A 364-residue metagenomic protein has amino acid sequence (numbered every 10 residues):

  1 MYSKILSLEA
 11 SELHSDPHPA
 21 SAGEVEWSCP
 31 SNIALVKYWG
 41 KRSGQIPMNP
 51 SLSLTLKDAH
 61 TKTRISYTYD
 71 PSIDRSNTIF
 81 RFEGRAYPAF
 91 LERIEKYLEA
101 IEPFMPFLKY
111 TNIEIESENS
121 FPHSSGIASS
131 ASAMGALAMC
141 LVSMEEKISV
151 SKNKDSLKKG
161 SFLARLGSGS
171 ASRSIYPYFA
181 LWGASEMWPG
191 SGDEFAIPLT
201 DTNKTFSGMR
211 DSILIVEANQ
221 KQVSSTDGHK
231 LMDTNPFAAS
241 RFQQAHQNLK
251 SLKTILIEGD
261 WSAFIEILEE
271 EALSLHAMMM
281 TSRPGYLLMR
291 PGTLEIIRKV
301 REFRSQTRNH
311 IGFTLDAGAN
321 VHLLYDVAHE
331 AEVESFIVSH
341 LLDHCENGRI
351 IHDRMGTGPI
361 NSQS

Functional and structural regions predicted by a protein language model:
M1-A34, G40-G44, Y69, D201-S364: C-terminal nucleotide
M1-S125, M139-L157, I350-S364: ATP-binding N-lobe of GHMP and related small-molecule kinases
A34-K37, T61-I65, A171-S174, Y178-L181 (+2 more regions): Short beta-strand scaffold segments in enzyme catalytic cores
K109-S120, A164, E295-T307: Short, hydrophobic/aliphatic alpha-helical segments
S124-G126, S170-S174, A277: Secretory-pathway/luminal and periplasmic proteins that interact with or process carbohydrate-rich
D155-F206, G312, D316-G318: Alpha/beta catalytic cores of group-transfer enzymes, especially the acyltransferase/condensing modules of polyketide
